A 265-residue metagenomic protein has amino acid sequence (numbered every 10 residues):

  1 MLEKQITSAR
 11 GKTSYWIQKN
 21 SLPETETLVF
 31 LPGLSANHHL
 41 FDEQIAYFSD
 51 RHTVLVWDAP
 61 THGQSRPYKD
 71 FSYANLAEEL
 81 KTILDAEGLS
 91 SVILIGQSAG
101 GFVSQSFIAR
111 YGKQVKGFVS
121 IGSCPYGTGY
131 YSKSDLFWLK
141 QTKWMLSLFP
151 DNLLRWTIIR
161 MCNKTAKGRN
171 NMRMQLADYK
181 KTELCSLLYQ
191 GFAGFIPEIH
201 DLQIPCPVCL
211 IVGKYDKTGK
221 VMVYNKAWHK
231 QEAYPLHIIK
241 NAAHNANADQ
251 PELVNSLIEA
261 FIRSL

Functional and structural regions predicted by a protein language model:
M1-T13: N-terminal cap/lid segment of alpha/beta-hydrolase-fold proteins
G11-R66: Conserved HGGG/HGGXW glycine-rich cap/lid loop of the alpha/beta-hydrolase fold
L55-I95, S256: Active-site loop/oxyanion-hole signature of alpha/beta-hydrolase fold enzymes
G96-G100, S104: Gly/Ala-rich beta-loop-alpha elbow adjacent to hydrolase catalytic centers
Q105, A109, V115-S147: Flexible "cap/lid" loop of the alpha/beta hydrolase fold
G129-Y131, L148-Q203: Conserved alpha/beta-hydrolase catalytic His-Asp/Glu region
C209-A242, A248: Conserved loop-alpha-helix segment in the C-terminal half of the alpha/beta-hydrolase fold that carries the catalytic
A248-I262: Post-His helix in hydrolase/transferase enzymes
